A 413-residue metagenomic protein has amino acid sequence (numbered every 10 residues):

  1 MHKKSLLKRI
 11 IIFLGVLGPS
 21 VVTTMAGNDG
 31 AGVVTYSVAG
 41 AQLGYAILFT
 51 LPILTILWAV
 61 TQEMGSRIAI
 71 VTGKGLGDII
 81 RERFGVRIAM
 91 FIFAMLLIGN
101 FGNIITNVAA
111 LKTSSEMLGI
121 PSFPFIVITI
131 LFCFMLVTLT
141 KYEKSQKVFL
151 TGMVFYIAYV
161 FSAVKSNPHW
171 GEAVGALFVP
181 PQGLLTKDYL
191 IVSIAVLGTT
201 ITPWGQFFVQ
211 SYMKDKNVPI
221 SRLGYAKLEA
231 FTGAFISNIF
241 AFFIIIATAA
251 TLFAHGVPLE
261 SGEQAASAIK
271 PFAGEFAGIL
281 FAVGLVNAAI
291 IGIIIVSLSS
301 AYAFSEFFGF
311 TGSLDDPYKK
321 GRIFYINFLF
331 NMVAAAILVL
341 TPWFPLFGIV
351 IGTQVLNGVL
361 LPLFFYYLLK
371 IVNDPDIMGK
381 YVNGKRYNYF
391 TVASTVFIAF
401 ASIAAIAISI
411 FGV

Functional and structural regions predicted by a protein language model:
H2, T35-G40, E63-I88, T113-S115 (+4 more regions): Flexible loop linkers connecting adjacent transmembrane helices in multi-pass alpha-helical membrane transporters
K8, V38-E63, G77, R81 (+3 more regions): Extracellular loop-to-transmembrane helix junctions
T23, T50-R83, F91-G102: Juxtamembrane transmembrane-helix boundary signature
I56-V71, M213-K214, F235-Q264: Extracellular/periplasmic helix-exit of transmembrane alpha-helices
R67, V71, A89-G119, I126 (+5 more regions): Hydrophobic transmembrane alpha-helices that form the core helical bundles of multi-pass secondary transporters
V86-R87, F123-I128, T232, I236 (+3 more regions): Loop-to-transmembrane helix boundary motifs in multi-pass membrane proteins
F93, M117-L139, F155-Y159, K320-A336 (+1 more regions): Transmembrane alpha-helical segments of multi-pass small-molecule transport proteins
V154-P181, L190-S211, Y367-D376, S402-V413: Hydrophobic alpha-helical segments and their helix-loop junctions in multi-pass secondary transporters
